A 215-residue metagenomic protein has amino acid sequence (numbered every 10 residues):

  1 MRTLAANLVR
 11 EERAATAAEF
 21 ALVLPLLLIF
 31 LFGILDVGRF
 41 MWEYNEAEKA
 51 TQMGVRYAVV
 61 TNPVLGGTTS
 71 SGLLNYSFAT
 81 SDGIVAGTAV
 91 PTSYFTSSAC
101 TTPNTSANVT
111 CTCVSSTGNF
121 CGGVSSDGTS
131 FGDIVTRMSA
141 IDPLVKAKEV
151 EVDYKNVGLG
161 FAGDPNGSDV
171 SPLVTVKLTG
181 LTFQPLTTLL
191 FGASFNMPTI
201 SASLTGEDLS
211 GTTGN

Functional and structural regions predicted by a protein language model:
M1-R13: N-terminal leader/signal peptides at the extreme start of proteins
R2, Q52-N215: Short, conserved structural patches
A5, G38-M41, A58: Structural signature of transmembrane alpha-helix termini at the membrane-water interface
E12, E48-Q52: A broad detector of short, well-ordered amphipathic alpha-helices that serve as recognition/interaction surfaces
A14, E19: Conserved phosphate-binding and hydrolysis motifs of nucleotide-dependent enzymes
A21-W42: C-terminal juxtamembrane segment of a hydrophobic transmembrane alpha-helix
L26, E43, S126, S130: Conserved acidic
R39-E48, P63-V64: Membrane-proximal amphipathic alpha-helices that sit immediately adjacent to an N-terminal transmembrane/signal-anchor
